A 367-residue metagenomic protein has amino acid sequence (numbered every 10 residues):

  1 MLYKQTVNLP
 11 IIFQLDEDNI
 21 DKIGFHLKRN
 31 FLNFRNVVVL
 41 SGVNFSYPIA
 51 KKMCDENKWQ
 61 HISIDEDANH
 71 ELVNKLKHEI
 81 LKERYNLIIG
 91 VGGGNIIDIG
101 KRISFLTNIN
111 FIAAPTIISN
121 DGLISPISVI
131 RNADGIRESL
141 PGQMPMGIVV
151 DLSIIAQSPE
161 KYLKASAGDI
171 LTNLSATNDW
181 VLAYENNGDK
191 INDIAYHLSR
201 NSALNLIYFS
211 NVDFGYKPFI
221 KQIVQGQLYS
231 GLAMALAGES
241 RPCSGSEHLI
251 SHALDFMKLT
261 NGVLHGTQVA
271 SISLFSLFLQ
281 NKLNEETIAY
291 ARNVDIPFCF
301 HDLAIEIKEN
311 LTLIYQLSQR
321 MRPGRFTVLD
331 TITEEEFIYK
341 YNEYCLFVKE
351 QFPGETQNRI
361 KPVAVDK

Functional and structural regions predicted by a protein language model:
M1-L87: ATP/NTP phosphate-donor binding region
P10, L106-S202: A glycine/threonine-rich phosphate-anchoring loop and its flanking beta-alpha core in nucleotide/phosphate-binding
V43-Y47, G92-I97, I118-S119: Gly/Ser/Thr-rich loops at beta-strand to alpha-helix junctions that form or flank small-molecule/cofactor-binding
V73-K77, L81, L236, S246-E247 (+2 more regions): Non-transmembrane, aqueous-exposed alpha-helical and coiled segments at domain scale
I96-I109: Short Gly/Thr/Asp-enriched flexible loops that form oxyanion-binding sites at enzyme active sites
I170, K282-K367: C-terminal charged capping/lid subdomain of soluble metabolic enzymes
D193-D295, H301-I305: Active-site segments that bind and position negatively charged phosphate/pyrophosphate groups
